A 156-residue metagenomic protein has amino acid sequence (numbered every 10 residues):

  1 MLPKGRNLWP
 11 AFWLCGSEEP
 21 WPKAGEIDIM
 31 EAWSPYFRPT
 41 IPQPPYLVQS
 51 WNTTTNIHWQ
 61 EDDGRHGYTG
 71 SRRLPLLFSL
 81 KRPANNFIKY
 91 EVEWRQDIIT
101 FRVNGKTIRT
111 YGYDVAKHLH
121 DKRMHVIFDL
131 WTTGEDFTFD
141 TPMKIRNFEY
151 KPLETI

Functional and structural regions predicted by a protein language model:
M1-I156: GH16 jelly-roll
